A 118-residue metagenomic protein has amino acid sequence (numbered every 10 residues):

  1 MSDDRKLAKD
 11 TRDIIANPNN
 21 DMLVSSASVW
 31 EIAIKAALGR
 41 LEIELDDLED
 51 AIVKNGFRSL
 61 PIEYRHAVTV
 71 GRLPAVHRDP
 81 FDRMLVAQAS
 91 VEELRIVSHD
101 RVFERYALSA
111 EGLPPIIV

Functional and structural regions predicted by a protein language model:
M1-V24, A37-D50, K54, E111 (+1 more regions): Short, well-structured N-terminal submotif of metal-dependent ribonuclease cores
P18-M22, G56-R58, V91-R95: Short active-site oxyanion
S25, I62, H99: Replace "coordinates the UDP/GDP/TDP-sugar" with "coordinates nucleotide-activated sugar donors
S28-V29, H66, L85, V102-F103: Alpha-helix capping/helix-boundary segments
I32: Phosphate/NTP-binding elements of NTP-utilizing enzymes
L48-V76: Acidic catalytic patch
F81: Acidic donor-binding loop at a coil-to-helix junction in glycosyltransferase catalytic cores that engages
V86, S90-V118: Acidic, PIN/NYN-like endoribonuclease modules and their adjacent C-terminal/linker elements
